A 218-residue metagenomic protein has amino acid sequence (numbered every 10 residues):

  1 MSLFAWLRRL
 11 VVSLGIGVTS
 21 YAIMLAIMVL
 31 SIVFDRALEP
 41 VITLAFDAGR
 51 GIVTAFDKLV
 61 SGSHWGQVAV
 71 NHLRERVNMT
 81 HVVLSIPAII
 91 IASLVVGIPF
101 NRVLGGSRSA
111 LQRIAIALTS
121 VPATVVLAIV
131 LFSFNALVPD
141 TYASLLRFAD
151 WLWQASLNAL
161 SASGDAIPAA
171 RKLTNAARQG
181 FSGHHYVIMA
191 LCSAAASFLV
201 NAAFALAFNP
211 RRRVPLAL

Functional and structural regions predicted by a protein language model:
M1-S2, P210-L218: Short, charged juxtamembrane terminal tails flanking transmembrane helices
S2, S61, R147-A149: Acidic, low-complexity intrinsically disordered regions
W6-T43, R74-G106, A110-R212: Alpha-helical transmembrane segments and immediately adjacent membrane-interfacial amphipathic helices
P40-L73: Perimembrane loop-to-helix junctions flanking transmembrane segments
